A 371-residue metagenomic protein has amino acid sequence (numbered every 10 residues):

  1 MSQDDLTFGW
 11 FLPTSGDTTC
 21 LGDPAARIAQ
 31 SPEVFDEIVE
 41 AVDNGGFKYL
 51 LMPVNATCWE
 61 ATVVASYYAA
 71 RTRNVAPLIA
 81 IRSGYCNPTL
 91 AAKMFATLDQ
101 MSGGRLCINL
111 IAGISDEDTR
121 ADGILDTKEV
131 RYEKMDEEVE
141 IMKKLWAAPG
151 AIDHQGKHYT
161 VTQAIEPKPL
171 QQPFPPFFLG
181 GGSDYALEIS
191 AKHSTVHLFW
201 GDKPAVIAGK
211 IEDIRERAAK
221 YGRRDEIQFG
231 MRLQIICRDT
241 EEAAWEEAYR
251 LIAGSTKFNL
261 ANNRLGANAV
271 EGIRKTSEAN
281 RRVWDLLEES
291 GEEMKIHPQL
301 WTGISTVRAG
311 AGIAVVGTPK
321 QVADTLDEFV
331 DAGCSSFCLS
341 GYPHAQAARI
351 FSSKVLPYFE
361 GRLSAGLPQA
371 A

Functional and structural regions predicted by a protein language model:
M1-N74, L170-F177, Q369: N-terminal beta1-alpha1-beta2 module of alpha/beta enzyme domains
S2-D17, D122, K128-L170, P204-V330 (+1 more regions): An alpha-helical appendage that flanks or caps ligand/catalytic pockets
S2-Q3, E40-N44, S66-N74, F95 (+4 more regions): Acidic (Asp/Glu)-rich catalytic clusters
L6-W10, L50-M52, A76-I81, L106-L110 (+4 more regions): Hydrophobic faces of well-ordered beta-strands that scaffold small-molecule active sites in alpha/beta enzyme cores
F8, V42, G46, Y68 (+9 more regions): Conserved, mostly hydrophobic/aromatic
A26-V42, A91-M94, G180-I189, A248 (+1 more regions): Short, acidic/polar
K48-Y68, G201-P204, L339-S352: Glycine-rich, proline-tolerant flexible connector loops at the mouths of alpha/beta enzymes
E60-I79, K134-E138, A219-Y221, F351-L367: Alpha-helix-loop-beta-strand connector modules within alpha/beta enzyme cores
